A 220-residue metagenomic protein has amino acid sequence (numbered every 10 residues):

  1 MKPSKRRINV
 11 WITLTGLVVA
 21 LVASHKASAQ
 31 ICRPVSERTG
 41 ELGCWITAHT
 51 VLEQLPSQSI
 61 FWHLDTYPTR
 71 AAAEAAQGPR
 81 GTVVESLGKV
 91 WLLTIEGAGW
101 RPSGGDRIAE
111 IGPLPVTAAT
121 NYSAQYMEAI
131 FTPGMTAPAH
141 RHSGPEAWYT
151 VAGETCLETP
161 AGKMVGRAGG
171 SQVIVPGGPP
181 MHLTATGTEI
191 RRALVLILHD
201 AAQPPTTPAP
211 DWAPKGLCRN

Functional and structural regions predicted by a protein language model:
K2-T13: Bacterial N-terminal signal peptides that target proteins for export
W11-V22: Bacterial N-terminal signal peptides
A27-A29: Boundary at the C-terminal end of the N-terminal hydrophobic targeting segment
S36, D65-A72, P160-P180: Short acidic-glycine-tyrosine-enriched beta hairpin
C44-A48, S57-Y67, W91-P138, R191 (+1 more regions): A short glycine-rich, His/Asp/Glu-containing loop-to-beta-strand
E85-V90, C156, P176-P204: Ligand-binding loop in jelly-roll beta-barrel domains
S143-G162: Glycine- and acidic-residue-biased ligand/ion/polar-headgroup-sensing regions
T206-N220: Short, low-complexity, Pro/Ser/Thr/Gly-rich segments in the mature regions of secreted, periplasmic
